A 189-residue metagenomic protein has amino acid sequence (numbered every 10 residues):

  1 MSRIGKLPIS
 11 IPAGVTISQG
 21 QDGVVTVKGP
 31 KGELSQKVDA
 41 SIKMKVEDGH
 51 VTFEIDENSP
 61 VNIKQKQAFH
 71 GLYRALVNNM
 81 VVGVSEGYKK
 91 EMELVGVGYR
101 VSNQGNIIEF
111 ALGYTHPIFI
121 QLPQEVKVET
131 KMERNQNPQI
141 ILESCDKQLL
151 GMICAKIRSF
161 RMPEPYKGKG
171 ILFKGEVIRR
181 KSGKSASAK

Functional and structural regions predicted by a protein language model:
S2-V82, E86-A155, S159, E164-K189: N-terminal intrinsically disordered, cationic/polar leader segments that include organellar targeting peptides
